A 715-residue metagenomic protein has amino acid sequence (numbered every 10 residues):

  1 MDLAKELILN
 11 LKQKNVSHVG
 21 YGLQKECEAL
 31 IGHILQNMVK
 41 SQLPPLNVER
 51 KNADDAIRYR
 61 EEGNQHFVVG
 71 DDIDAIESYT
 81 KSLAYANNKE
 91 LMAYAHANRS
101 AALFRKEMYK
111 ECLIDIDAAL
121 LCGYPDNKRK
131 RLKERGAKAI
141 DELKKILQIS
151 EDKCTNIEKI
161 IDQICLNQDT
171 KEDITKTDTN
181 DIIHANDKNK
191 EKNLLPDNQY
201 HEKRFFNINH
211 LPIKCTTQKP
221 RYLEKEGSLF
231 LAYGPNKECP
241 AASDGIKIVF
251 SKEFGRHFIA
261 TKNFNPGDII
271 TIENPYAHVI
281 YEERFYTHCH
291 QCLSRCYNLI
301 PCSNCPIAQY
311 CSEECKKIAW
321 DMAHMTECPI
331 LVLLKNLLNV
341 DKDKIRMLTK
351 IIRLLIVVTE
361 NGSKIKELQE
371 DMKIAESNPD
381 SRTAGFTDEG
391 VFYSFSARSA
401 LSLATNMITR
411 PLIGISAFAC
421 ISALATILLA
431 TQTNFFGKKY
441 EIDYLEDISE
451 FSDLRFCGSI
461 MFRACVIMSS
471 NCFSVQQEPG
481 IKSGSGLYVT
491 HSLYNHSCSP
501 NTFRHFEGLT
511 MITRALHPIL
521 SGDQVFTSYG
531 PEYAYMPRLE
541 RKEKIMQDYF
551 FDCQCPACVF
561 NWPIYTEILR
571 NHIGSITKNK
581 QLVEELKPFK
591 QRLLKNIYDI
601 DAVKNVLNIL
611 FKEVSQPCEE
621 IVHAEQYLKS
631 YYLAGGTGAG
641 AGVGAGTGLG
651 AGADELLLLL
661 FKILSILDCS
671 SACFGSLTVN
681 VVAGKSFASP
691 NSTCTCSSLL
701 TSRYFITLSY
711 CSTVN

Functional and structural regions predicted by a protein language model:
M1-G640, A653, L657, N715: Short alpha-helical interaction motifs and adjacent low-complexity tails used for partner binding in regulatory proteins
E49, A75, C112, P617 (+4 more regions): Generic alpha-helix initiation/capping and coil-helix boundary signal
I182, G642, G648-G650, C669 (+2 more regions): Short, intrinsically disordered, low-complexity terminal segments
T637-A641, A645-A651, F674-S676, A688 (+1 more regions): Low-complexity, intrinsically disordered Ser/Thr/Pro- and acidic-rich segments
L659-S665, C669-N680, G684-N715: Low-acidity, Ser/Thr- and Arg-rich intrinsically disordered low-complexity segments
